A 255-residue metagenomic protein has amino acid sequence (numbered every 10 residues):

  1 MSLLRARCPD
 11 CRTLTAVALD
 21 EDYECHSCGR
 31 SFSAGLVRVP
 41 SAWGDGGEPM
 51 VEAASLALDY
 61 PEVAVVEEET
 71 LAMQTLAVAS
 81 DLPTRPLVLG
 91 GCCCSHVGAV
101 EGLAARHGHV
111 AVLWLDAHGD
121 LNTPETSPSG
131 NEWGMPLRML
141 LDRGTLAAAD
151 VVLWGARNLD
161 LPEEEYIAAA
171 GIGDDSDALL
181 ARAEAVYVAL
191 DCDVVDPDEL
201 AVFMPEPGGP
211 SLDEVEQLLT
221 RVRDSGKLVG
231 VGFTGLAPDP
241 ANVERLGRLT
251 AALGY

Functional and structural regions predicted by a protein language model:
L3-Y255: Conserved alpha-helical scaffold segments that buttress catalytic/binding sites
